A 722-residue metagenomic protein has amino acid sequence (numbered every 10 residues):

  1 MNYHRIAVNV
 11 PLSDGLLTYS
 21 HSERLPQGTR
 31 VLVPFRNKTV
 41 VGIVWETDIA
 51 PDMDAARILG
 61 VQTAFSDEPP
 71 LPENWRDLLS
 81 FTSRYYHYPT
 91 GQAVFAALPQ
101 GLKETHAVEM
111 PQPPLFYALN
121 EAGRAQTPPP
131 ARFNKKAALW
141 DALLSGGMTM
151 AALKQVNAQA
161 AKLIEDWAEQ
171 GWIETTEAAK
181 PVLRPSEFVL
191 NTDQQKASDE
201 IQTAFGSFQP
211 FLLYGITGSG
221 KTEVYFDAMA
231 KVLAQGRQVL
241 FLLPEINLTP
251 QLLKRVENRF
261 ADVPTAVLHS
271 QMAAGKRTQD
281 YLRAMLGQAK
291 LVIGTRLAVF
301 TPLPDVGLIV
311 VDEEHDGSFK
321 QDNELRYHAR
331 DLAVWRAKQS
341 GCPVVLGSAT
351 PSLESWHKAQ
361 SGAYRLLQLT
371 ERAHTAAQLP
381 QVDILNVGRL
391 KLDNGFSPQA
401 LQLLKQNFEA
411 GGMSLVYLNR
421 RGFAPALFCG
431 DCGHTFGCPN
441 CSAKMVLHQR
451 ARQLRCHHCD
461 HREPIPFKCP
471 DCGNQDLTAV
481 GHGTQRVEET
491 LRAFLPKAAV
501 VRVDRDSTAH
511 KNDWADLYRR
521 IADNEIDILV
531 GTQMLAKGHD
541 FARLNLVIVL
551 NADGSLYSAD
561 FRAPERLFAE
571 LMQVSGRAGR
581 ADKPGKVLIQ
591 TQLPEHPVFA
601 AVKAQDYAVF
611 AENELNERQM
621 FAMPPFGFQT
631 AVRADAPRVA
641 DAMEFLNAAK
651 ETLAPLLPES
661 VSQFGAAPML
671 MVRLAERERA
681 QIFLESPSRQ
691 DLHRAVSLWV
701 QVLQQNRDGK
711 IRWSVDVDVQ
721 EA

Functional and structural regions predicted by a protein language model:
M1-S348, S355, Q360-A376, L656 (+2 more regions): Accessory, non-ATPase domains that flank or precede helicase/AAA+ motor cores in DNA-metabolism machines
P34-R36, A410, P624-F626, L674-E676: Solvent-exposed loop and beta-edge segments used for protein-protein assembly and interaction
E46-D48, L98, E177, L418-R420 (+4 more regions): A general secondary-structure junction signal
P185-N191, Q195-S198, S207-M643, E651 (+3 more regions): Inter-lobe coupling/hinge segments of SF2-like helicase ATPases
V500-V501, L657-M669, G709-V717: Short beta-strand elements
A649-R689, A695-W699: C-terminal structured "cap/appendage" subdomains that terminate the fold
